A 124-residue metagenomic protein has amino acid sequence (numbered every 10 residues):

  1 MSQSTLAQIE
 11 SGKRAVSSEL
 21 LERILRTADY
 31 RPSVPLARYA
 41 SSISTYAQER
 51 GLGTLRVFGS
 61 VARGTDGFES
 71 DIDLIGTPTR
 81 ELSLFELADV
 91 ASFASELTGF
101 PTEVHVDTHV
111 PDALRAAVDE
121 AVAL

Functional and structural regions predicted by a protein language model:
M1-R56, A62-G67, P78-L124: Catalytic core of pol beta-like nucleotidyltransferases
I72-L74: Structural signature of the urease/amidohydrolase superfamily beta/alpha-barrel
